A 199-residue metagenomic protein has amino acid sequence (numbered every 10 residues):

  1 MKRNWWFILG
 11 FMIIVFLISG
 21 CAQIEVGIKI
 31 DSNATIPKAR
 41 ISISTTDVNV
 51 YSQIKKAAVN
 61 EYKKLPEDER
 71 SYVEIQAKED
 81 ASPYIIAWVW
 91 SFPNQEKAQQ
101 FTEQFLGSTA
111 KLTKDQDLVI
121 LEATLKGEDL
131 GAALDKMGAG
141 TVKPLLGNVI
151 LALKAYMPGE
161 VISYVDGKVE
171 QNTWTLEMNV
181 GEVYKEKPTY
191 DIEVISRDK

Functional and structural regions predicted by a protein language model:
M1-I8: Bacterial N-terminal signal peptides that target proteins for export
L17-G20: C-terminal motif of bacterial Sec signal peptides marking the signal peptidase cleavage site
A22-I24: Bacterial signal peptide processing site
V26-A34: Short, low-complexity, disordered segments immediately C-terminal to signal peptides in bacterial exported proteins
N33-A39, I43-Y51, G159-I162: Primarily extracytoplasmic ectodomains and periplasmic/lumenal surface modules that are beta-strand-rich
I41-Y72: Post-signal-peptide N-terminal segment of Sec-exported extracytoplasmic proteins
D68-K199: Mature, soluble, non-transmembrane domains
